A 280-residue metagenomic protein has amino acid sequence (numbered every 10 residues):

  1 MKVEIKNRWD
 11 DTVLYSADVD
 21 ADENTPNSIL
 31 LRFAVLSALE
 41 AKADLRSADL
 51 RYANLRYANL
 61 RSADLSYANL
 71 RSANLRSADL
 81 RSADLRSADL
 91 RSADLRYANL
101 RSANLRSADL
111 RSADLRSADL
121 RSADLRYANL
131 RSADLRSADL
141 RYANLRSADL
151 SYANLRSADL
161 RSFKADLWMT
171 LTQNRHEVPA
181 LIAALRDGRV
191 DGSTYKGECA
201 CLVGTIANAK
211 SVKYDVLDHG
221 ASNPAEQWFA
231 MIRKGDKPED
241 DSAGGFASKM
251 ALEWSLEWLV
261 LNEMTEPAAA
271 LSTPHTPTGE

Functional and structural regions predicted by a protein language model:
M1-R136, L256-E280: Extended, small-residue-rich solenoid/repeat segments and analogous flexible loops that form exposed scaffolds
M1-R46, R156-E280: Intrinsic low-complexity/IDR segments
N144, N154: Phosphate/pyrophosphate-binding catalytic cores of soluble transferases and nucleic-acid-acting enzymes
